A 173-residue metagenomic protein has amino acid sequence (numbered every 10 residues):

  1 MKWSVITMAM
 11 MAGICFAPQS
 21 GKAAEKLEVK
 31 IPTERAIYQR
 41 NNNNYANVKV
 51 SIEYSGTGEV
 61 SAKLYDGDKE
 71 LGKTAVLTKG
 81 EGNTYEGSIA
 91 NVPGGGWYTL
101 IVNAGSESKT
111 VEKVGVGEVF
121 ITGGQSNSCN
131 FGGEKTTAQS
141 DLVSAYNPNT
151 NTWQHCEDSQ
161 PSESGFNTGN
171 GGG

Functional and structural regions predicted by a protein language model:
M1-T7: Bacterial N-terminal signal peptides that target proteins for export
T7-C15: Bacterial N-terminal signal peptides
A17, G21-A23: Boundary at the C-terminal end of the N-terminal hydrophobic targeting segment
A24-G173: Cell-envelope and extracellular/periplasmic
